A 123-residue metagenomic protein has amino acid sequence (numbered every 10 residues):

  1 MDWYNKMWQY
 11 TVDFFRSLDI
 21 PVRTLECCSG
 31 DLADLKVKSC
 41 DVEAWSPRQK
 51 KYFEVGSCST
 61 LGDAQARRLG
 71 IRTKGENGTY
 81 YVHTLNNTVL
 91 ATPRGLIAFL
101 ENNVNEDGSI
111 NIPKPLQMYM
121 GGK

Functional and structural regions predicted by a protein language model:
M1-K123: TRNA-recognition modules of translation machinery and tRNA-sensing kinases, especially anticodon-binding
